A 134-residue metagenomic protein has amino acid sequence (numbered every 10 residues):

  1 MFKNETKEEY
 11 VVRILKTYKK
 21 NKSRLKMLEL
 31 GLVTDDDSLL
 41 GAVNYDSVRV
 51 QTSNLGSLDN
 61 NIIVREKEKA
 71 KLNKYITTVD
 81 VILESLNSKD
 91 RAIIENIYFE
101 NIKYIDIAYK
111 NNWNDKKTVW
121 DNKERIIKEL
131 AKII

Functional and structural regions predicted by a protein language model:
M1-I82: N-terminal interaction/assembly modules
I93-I94: A short pre-motif secondary-structure segment
I97-Y98: Short helix-to-turn junction characteristic of helix-turn-helix DNA-binding domains, especially the helix
N101-T118: Helix-turn-helix DNA-binding module
V119-I133: DNA major-groove recognition helices of helix-turn-helix
